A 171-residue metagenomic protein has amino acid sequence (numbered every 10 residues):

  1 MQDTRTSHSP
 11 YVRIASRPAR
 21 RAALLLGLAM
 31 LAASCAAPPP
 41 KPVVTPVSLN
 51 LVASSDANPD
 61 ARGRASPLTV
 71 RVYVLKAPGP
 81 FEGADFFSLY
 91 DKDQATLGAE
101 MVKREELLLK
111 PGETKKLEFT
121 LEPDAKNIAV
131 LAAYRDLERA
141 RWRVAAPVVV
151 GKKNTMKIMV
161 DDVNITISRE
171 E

Functional and structural regions predicted by a protein language model:
D3-L24: Bacterial N-terminal signal peptides that target proteins for export
L31-S34: C-terminal motif of bacterial Sec signal peptides marking the signal peptidase cleavage site
A36-P39: Bacterial signal peptide processing site
N50-A61: Short amphipathic, basic-aromatic surface patches that mediate peripheral association with negatively charged
S54-D56, P147-E171: Extracellular beta-sheet/turn segments enriched in Thr/Pro/Gly and aliphatic residues
R62-R71: Short coil-to-beta strand junction motifs in C2/discoidin
A84-L121: Tryptophan-paired
A125-R135: A short, solvent-exposed beta-strand micro-motif common in secreted/extracellular proteins
